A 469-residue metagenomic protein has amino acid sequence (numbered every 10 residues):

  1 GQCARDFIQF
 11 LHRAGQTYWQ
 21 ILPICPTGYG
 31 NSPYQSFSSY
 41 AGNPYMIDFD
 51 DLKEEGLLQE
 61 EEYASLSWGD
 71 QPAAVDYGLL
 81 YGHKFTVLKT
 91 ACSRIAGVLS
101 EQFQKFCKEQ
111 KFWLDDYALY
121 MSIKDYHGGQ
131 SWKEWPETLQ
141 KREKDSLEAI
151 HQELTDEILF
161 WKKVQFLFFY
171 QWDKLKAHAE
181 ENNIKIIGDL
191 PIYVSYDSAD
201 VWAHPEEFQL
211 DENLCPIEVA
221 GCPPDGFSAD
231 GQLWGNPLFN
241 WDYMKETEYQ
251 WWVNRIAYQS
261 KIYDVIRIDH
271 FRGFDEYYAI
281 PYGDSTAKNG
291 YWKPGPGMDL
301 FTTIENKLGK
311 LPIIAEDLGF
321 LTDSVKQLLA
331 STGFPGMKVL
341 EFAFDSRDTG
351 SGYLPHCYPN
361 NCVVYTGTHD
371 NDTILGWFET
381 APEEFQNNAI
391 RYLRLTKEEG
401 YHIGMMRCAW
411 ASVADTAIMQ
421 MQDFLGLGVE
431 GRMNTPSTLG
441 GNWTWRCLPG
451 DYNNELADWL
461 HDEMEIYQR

Functional and structural regions predicted by a protein language model:
Q2-Q9, Y170-H178, W252-N254, Y401-M405: Short alpha-helical segments and helix-capping/turn motifs at coil-helix boundaries
C3-T27, I262-Y263: Catalytic domains of carbohydrate-active enzymes, especially glycoside hydrolases
H12, W172-N182, E305, L329-A330: Surface-exposed amphipathic alpha-helices with a cationic face
L22, K185-I187, P191, V265 (+1 more regions): Outer-envelope exported proteins of Gram-negative bacteria
N31-Q165, F169, V194-I418, Q422-V429 (+1 more regions): Alpha-amylase-like alpha-glycosidases and glucanotransferases acting on alpha-linked glucans and related
W161-V194: Conserved, well-ordered alpha-helix/loop/beta-strand core segments that scaffold catalytic motifs
G450-R469: Terminal-tail/helix-coil boundary detector
